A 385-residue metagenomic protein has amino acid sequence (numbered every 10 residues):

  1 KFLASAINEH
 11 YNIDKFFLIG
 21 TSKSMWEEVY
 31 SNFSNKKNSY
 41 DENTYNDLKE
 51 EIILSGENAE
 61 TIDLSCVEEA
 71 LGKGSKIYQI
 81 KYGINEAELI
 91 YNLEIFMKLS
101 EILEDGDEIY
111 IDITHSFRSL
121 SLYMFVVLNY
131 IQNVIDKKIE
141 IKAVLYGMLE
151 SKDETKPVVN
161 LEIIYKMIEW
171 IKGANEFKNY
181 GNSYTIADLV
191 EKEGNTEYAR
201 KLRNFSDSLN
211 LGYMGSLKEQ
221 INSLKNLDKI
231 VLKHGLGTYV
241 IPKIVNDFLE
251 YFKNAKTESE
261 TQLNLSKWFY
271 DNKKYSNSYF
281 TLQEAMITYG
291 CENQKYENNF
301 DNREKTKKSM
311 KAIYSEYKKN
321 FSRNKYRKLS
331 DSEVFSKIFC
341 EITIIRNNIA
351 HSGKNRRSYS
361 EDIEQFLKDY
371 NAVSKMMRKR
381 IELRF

Functional and structural regions predicted by a protein language model:
K1-T61, M377-R384: N-terminal extension/subdomain marker
V29-G106: A broadly used, surface-exposed interaction patch
R118-I135: Short Gly/Thr/Asp-enriched flexible loops that form oxyanion-binding sites at enzyme active sites
I135-Y165: Catalytic or ion-translocation cores adjacent to nucleophile or general acid/base/metal-coordination motifs in diverse
V158-T257: Long, charge-rich alpha-helical interaction segments
L224-S336: Polyanion-binding interface signature
Y326-E361: Histidine-centered, metal-coordinating catalytic motifs and their short helical/loop contexts
I363-F385: Amphipathic, Lys/Arg-enriched alpha-helical patches that create a basic surface for binding polyanionic ligands
